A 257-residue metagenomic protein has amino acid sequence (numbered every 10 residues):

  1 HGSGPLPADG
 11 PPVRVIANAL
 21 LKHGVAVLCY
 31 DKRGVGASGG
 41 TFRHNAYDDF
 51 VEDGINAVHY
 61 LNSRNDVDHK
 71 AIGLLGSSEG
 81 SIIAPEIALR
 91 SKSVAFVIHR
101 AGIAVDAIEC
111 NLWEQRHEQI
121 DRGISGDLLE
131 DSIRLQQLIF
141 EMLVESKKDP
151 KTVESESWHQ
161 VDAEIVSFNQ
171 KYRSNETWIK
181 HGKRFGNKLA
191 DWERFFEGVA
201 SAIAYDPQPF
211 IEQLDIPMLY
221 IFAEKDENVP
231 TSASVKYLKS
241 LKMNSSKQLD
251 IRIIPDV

Functional and structural regions predicted by a protein language model:
A8-V27: Short amphipathic alpha-helix adjacent to the substrate-entry channel of hydrolases
H44-N65: Alpha/beta-hydrolase active-site loop
D66-S78: Alpha/beta-hydrolase fold nucleophile elbow
S81-K92: Short glycine-enriched nucleophile-adjacent loop and the immediately C-terminal alpha-helix near the catalytic center
R100-F210: Accessory cap/linker subdomain of secreted extracellular hydrolases
L214, Y220-F222, D226: Short beta-strand/loop motif that positions the catalytic acidic residue of the alpha/beta-hydrolase fold
E227-A233: Conserved alpha/beta-hydrolase "acid-adjacent" motif
K242-V257: Catalytic histidine neighborhood in serine/cysteine hydrolases with alpha/beta-hydrolase-type architecture
